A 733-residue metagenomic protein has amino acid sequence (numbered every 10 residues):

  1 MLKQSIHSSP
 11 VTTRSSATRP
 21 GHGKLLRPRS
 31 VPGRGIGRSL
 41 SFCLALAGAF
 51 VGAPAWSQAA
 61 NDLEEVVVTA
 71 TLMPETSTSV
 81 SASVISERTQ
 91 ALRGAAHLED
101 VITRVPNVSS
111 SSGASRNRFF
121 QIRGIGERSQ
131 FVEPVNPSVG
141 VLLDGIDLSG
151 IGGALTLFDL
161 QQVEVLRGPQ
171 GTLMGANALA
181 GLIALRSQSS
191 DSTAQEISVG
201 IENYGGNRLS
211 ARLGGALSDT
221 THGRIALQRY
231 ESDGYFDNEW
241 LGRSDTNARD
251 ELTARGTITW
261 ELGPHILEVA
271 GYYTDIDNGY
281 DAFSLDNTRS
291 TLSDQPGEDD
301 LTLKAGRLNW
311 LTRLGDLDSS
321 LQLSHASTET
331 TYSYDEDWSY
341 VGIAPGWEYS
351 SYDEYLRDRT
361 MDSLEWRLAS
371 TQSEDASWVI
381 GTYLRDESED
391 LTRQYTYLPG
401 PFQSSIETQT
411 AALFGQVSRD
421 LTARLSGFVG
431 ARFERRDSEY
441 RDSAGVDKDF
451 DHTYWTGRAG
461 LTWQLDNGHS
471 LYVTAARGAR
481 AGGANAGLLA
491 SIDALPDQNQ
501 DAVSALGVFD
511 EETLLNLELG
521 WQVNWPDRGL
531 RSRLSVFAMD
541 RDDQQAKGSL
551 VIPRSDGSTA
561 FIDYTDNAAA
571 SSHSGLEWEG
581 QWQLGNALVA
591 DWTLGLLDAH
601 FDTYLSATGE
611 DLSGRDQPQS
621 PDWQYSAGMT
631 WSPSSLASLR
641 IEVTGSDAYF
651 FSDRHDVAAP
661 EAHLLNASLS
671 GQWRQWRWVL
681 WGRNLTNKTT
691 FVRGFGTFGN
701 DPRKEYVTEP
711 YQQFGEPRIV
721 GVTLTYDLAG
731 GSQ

Functional and structural regions predicted by a protein language model:
L63-R93, V101, R118-Q121, V139: N-terminal periplasmic "start-of-domain" segments of outer-membrane beta-barrel proteins
L98-E99, F119-Q121, L142, V165 (+2 more regions): N-terminal periplasmic accessory domains that precede and gate Gram-negative outer-membrane beta-barrel machines
Q130-V132, S138-V139, D144-P169: Short acidic/polar hinge/loop motifs at secondary-structure boundaries that mediate gating or recognition
A194-E196, I201-S232, F236-N278, T302-G315 (+7 more regions): Transmembrane beta-barrel wall of Gram-negative outer-membrane proteins
T259-E261, Y272, L368-T371, D375-V379 (+6 more regions): Structural signature of Gram-negative outer-membrane beta-barrels, strongest in the C-terminal barrel of TonB-dependent
N309-D337, Q464, S470-A476, V508-N567 (+4 more regions): Membrane-embedded beta-barrel scaffold of Gram-negative outer-membrane proteins
S377-V379, D420-G427, R533-D540, I562-D653 (+1 more regions): Gram-negative outer-membrane beta-barrel transporters
A479, G645-F650, S670-Q733: C-terminal beta-signal and adjacent terminal beta-strands/loops of Gram-negative outer-membrane beta-barrel proteins
